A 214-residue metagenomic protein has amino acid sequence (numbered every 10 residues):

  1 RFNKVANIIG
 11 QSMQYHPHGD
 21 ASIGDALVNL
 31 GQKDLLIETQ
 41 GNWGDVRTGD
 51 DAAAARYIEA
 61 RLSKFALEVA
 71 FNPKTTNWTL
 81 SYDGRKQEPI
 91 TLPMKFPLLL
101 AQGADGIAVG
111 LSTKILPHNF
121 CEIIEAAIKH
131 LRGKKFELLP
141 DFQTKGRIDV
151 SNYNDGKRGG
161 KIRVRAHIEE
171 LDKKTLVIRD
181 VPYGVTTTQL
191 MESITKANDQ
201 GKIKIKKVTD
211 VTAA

Functional and structural regions predicted by a protein language model:
R1-G159: Catalytic phosphate-handling regions of large nucleic-acid enzymes and associated NTPases
K161-A214: Gly/Lys-enriched N-terminal cap/neck module of very large, oligomeric protein machines
